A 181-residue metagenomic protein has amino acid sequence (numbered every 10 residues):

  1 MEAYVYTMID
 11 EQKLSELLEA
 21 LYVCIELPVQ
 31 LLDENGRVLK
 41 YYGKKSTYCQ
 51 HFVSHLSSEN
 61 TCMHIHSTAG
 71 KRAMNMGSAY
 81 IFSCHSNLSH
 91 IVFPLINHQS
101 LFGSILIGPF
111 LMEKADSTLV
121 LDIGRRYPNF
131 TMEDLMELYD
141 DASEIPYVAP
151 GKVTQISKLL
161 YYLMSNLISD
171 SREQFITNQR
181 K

Functional and structural regions predicted by a protein language model:
M1-V23, G103-K181: Juxtadomain coupling helices with adjacent low-complexity linkers
E2-N87: Structured interaction and signal-relay segments at domain junctions
K44, V53-L56, L95-N97, D116-D122: Surface-exposed beta-strand edges and their flanking turn/coil or helix-capping segments
C84-S86, I91, I105: Extracellular/luminal Protease-associated
H90-L101, P109-F110: A short, hydrophobic, proline-anchored segment that marks a local hinge/packing element in signaling and regulatory
